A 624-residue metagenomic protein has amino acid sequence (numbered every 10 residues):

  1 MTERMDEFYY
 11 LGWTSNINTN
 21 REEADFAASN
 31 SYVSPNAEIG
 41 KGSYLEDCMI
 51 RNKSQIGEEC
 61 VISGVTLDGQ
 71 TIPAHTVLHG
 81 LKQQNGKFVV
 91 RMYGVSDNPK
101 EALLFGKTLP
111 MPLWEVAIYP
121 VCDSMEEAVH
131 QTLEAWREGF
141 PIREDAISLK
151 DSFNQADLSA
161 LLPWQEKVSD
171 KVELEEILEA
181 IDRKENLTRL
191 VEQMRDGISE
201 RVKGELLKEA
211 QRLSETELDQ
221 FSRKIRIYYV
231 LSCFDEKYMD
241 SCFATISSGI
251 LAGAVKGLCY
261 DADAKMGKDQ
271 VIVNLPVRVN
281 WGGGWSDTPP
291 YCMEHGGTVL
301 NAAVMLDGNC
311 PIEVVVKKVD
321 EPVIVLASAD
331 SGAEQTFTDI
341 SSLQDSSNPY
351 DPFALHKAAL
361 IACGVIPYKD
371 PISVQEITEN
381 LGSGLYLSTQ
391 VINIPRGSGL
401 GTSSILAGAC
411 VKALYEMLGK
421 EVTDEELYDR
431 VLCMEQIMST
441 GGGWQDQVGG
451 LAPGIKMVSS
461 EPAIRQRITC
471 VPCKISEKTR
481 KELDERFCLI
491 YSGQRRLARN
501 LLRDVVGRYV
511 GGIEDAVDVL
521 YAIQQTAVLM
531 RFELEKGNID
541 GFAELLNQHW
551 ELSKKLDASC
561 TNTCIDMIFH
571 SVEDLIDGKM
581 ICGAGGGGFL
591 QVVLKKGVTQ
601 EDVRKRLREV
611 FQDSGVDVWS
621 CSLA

Functional and structural regions predicted by a protein language model:
M1-C233: Left-handed beta-helix
T2-E3, D25, G42, T71 (+3 more regions): A structural signal for short secondary-structure junctions
E134-E379, K420, D429-G441, Q447-I581 (+1 more regions): C-terminal nucleotide
F337-Q344, L385-R396: Glycine/charged-rich beta-loop-alpha catalytic/anionic-binding loops adjacent to active sites
L381-L387, E425-M434, G587: Short, conserved phosphate-binding/catalytic loop or strand-edge motifs used in phosphoryl-/nucleotidyl-transfer
I394-S398, I576-K579: Short pre-catalytic strand/loop immediately N-terminal to key active-site residues, enriched for Gly-Thr
S398-K420: DPxDG-like acidic metal-binding loop motif
L400-T402, K579-A584: Short glycine/threonine-rich catalytic loop with a Thr-x-Gly-x-Asp
